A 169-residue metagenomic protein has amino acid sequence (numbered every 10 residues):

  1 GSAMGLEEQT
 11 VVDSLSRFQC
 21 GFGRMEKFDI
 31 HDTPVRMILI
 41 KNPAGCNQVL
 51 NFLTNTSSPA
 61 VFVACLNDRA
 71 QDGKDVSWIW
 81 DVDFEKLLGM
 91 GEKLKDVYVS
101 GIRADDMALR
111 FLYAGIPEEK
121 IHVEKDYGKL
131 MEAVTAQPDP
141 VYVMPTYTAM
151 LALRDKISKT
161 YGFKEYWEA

Functional and structural regions predicted by a protein language model:
S2-A169: ATP-dependent carboxylate-amine ligase
